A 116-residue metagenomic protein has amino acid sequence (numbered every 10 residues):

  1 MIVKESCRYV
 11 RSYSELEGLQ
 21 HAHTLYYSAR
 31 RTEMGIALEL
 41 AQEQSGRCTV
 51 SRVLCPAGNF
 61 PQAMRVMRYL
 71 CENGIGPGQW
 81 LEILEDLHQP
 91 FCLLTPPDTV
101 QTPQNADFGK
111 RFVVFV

Functional and structural regions predicted by a protein language model:
M1-T24, Q101-V116: Negatively charged, low-complexity tracts enriched in Asp/Glu with abundant Ser/Thr
V10-S12, H23, L38-E39, C48 (+1 more regions): Sparse, context-dependent recognition of short Cys/His-centered cofactor- or disulfide-binding micro-motifs
S14, G18, R31-T32, P96: Short linear sequence elements within intrinsically disordered, low-complexity coil regions
H23, G35, A41, G74 (+2 more regions): Functionally constrained cores in energy, signaling, and assembly domains
Y26-S28: Short, surface-exposed charged micro-motifs
R30-R52: A short, structured beta-strand/loop element
C48-V116: Mixed-charge, Lys/Arg-enriched low-complexity segments
